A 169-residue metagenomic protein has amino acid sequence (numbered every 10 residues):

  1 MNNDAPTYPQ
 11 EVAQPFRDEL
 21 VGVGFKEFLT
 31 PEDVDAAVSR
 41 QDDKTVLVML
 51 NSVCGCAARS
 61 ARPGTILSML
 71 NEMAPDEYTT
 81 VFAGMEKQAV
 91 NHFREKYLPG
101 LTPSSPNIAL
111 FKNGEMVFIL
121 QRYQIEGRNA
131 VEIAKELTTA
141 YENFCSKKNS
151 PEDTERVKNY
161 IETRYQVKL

Functional and structural regions predicted by a protein language model:
M1-Q41, N91-R94, G100-P103, A109-L169: Non-globular targeting/processing and membrane-anchoring segments
F28, M49-N51, M73-H92: Thiol-based oxidoreductase modules, predominantly thioredoxin-like and allied folds used for disulfide exchange
Q41-D43, R62-P63: Glycine-rich loop at the start of a catalytic domain that most often binds anionic cofactors/ligands
D43-C54: Short active-site neighborhood of thiol/selenol oxidoreductases, capturing the structured segment around
G55, N107: The −1 position to Zn-ligating cysteines in a subset of zinc-ribbon hairpins
C56-S60, Q88-A89: Short acidic/glycine-rich loop or secondary-structure boundary segments that cap or lie
R59-N71: Typically the conserved alpha-helix immediately C-terminal to a functionally engaged Cys/Sec in thioredoxin-like
